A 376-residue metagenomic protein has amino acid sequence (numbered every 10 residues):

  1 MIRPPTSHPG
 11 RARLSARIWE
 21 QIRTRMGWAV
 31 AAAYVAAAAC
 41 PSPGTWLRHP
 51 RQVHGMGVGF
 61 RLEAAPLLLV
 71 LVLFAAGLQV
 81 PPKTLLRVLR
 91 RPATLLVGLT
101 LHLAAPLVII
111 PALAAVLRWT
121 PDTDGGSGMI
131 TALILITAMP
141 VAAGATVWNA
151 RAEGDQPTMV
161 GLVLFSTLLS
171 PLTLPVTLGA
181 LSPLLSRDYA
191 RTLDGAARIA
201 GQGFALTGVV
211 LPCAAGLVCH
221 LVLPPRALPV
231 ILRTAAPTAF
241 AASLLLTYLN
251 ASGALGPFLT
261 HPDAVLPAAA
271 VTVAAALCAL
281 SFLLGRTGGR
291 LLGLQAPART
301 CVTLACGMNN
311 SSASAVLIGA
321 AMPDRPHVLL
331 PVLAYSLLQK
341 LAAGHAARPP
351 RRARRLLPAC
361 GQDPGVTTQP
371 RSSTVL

Functional and structural regions predicted by a protein language model:
I2-L376: Alpha-helical transmembrane segments of multi-pass small-molecule/ion transporters
